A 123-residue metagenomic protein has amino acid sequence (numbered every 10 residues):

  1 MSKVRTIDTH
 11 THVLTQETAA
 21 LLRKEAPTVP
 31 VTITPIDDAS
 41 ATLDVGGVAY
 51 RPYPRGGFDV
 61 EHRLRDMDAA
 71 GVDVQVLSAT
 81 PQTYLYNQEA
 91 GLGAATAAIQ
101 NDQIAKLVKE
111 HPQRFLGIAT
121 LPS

Functional and structural regions predicted by a protein language model:
M1-S123: Helix-coil boundary/capping segments in enzymes
